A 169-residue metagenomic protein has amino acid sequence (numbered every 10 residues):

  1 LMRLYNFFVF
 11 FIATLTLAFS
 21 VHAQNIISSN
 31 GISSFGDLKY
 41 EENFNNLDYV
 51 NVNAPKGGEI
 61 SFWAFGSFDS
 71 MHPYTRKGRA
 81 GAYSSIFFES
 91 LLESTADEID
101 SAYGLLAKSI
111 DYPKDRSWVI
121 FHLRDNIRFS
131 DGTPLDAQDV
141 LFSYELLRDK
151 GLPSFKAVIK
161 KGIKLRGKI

Functional and structural regions predicted by a protein language model:
L1-V9: Bacterial N-terminal signal peptides that target proteins for export
V9-A18: Bacterial N-terminal signal peptides
Q24-D115, H122, E145: N-terminal lobe/hinge region of extracytoplasmic solute-binding protein
K114-S117, K168: Short strand-connecting beta-turns/loops that link adjacent beta-strands
F121-I127: A structural micro-motif recognizing beta-strand termini and the immediately following turn/loop segments
H122, F155-I169: Surface-exposed binding/hinge segments that line and control ligand-binding clefts or catalytic entry sites
D139: Ca2+-coordinating acidic residues in Ca2+-binding motifs
